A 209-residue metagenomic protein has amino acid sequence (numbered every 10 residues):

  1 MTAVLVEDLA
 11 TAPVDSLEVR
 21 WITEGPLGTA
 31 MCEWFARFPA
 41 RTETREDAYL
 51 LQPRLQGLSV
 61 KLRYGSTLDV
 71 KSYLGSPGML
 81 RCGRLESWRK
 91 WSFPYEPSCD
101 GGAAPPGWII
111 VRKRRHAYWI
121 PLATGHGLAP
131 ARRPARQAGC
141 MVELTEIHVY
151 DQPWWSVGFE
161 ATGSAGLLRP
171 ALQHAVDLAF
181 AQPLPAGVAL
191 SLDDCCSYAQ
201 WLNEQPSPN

Functional and structural regions predicted by a protein language model:
M1-L5: Sequence termini and other peripheral, non-core segments
V6-V14, W21-T29, E33-G139: Charged surface patches that recognize polyanionic ligands
V19, R136-A165: Acidic, contiguous internal or C-terminal segments within carbohydrate-active enzymes that form a structured patch used
R63-L68, N203-N209: A general structural signal for short secondary-structure boundary/capping elements
D151, S156-E204, P208: Mixed-charge, glycine-accented linear interaction segment located at domain edges/termini
